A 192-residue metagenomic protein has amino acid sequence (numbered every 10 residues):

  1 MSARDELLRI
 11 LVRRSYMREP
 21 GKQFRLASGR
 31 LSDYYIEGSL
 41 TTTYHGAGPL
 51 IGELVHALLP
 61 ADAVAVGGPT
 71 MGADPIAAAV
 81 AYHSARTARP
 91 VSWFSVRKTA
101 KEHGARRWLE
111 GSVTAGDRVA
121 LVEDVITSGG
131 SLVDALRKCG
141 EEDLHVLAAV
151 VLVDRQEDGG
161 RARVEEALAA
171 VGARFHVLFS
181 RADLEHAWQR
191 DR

Functional and structural regions predicted by a protein language model:
M1-A61: Active-site-facing substrate-recognition patch
S2-R13, R137-R192: PRPP-dependent phosphoribosyltransferase catalytic core
P60-V64, T114-G116: Short helix-loop-beta connector
D62-G72, V150-L152: Short glycine-rich phosphate-binding loop at a beta-alpha junction
A65, R118-A120, A148: Structural motif
I76-A120, G130-D134: Short, glycine/charge-rich flexible loops or terminal/linker lids adjacent to PRPP-binding catalytic cores
